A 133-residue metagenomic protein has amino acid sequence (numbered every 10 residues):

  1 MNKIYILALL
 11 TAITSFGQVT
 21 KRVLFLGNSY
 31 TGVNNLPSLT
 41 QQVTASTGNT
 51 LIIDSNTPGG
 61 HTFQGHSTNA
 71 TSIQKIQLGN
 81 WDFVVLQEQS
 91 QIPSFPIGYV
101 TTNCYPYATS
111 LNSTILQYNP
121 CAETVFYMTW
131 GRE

Functional and structural regions predicted by a protein language model:
I4-I13: Sec-dependent N-terminal signal peptides
T11, Y30, G131: Short, glycine/serine-rich, charged loops/turns that create anion-binding and catalytic segments at active sites
Q18-S55, Q74-K75: Serine-esterase "nucleophile elbow" of acetyl-processing enzymes
G32-N34, H61-H66: Short, solvent-exposed loop/turn elements at domain surfaces
S55-F63, T129-R132: Acidic helix-start/capping segments at beta-turn-to-alpha-helix junctions
F63-I76: Charged, often glycine-rich, active-site loop that binds/positions anionic groups
K75-E133: Alpha-helical cap/lid subdomain in secreted, periplasmic, or secretory-pathway luminal O-acyl-processing enzymes
